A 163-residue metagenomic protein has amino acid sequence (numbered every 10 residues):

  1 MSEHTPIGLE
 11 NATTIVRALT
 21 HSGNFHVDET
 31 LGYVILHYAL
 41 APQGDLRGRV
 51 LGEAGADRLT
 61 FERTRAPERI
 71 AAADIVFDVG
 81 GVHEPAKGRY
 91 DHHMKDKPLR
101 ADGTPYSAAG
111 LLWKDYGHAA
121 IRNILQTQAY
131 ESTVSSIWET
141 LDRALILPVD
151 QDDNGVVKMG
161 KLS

Functional and structural regions predicted by a protein language model:
S2-S163: Replace "Mg2+/Mn2+-dependent" with "divalent metal-dependent
